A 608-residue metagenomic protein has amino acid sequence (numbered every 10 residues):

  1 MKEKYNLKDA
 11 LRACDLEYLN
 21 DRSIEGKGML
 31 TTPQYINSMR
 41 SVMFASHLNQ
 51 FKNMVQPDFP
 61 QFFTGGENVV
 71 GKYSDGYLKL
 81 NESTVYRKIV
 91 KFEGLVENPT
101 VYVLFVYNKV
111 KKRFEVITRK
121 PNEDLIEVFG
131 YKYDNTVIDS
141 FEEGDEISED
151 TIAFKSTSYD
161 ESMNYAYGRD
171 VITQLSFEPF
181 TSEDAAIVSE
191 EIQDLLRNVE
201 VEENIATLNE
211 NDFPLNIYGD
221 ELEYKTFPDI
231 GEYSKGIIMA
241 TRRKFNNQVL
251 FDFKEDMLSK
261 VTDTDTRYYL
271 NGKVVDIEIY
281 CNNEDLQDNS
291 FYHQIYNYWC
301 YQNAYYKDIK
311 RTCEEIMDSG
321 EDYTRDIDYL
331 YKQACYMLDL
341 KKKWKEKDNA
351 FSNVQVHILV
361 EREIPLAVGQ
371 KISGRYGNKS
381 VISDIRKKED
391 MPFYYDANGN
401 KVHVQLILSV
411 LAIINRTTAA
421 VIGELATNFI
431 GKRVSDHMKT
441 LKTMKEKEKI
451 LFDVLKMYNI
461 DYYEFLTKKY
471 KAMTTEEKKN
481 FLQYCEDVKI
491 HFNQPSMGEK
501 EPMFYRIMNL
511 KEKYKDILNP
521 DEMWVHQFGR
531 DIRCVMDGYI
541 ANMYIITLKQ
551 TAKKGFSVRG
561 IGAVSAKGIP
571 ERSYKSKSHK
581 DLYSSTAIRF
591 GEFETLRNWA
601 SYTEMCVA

Functional and structural regions predicted by a protein language model:
M1-A608: Long insertion/accessory domains within large nucleic-acid-processing enzymes
